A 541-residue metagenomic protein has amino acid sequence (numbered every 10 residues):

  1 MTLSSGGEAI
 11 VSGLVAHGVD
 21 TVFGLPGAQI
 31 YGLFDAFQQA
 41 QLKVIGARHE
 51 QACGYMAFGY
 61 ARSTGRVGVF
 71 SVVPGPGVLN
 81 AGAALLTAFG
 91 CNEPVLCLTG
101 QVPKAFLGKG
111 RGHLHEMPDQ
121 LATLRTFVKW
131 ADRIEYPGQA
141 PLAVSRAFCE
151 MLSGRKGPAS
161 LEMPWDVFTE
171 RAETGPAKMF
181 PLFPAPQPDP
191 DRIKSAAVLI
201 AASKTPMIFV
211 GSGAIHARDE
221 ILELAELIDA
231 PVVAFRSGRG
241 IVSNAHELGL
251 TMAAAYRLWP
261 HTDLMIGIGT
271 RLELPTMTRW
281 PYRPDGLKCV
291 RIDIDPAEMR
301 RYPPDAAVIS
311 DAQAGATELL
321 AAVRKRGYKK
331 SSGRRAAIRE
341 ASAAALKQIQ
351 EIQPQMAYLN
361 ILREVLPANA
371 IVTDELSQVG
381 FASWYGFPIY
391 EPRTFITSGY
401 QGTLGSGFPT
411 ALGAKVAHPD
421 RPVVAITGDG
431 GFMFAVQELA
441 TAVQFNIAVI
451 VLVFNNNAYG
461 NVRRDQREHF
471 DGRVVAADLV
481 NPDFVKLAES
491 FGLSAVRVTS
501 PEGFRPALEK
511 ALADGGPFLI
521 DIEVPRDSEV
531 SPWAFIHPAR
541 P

Functional and structural regions predicted by a protein language model:
M1-R326, V365-A368, A448-V451, E468 (+4 more regions): N-terminal alpha/beta PP-like core and its mobile active-site loop of ThDP/TPP-dependent enzymes
G7-V11, V15-H17, L25-D35, A336-D420: Active-site diphosphate/adenylate-binding microenvironment
A9, A52, A357, Q437-A440: Active-site phosphate/pyrophosphate-handling residues
L33, T169-E173, V242, R339 (+2 more regions): Short acidic/His/Gly/Ser-rich catalytic and metal-binding motifs that mark active-site loops of diverse hydrolases
F106-H115, L227, Y256-W259, M277 (+5 more regions): Thiamine diphosphate
D132-E135, I349, V496: Glycine- and charged-residue-rich phosphate/anionic-cofactor binding loop of Rossmann-like
G138, T174-P176, P284-L376, P501-K510 (+1 more regions): Phosphate/pyrophosphate-binding active-site segments
V167, G238, Q378-G380, R526: Active-site/binding-pocket entry motifs
